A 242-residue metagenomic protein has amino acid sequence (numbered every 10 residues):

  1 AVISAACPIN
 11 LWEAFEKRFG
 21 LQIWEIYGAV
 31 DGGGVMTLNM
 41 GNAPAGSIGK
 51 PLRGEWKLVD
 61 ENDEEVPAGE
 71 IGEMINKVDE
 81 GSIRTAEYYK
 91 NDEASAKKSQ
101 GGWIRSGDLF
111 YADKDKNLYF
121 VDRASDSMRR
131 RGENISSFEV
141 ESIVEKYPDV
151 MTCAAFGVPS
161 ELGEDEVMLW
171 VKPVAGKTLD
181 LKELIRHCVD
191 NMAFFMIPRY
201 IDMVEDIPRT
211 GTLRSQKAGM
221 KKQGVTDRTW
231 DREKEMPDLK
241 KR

Functional and structural regions predicted by a protein language model:
A1-A45, E55-K57, N62-E65: Gly/Ser/Thr-rich phosphate-binding loop
P8-E13, A45-I48, V78-A86: Short, flexible, glycine-rich and Lys/Arg-enriched loop motifs at helix boundaries that contact anionic partners
E16-K17, K50, K146, D190: Solvent-exposed polar/charged
W24, I201-V204: General small-molecule cofactor/ligand-binding pocket signal
G28, W56, N62-E65, I75-S82 (+6 more regions): AMP-binding/adenylate-forming catalytic core of the ANL superfamily
A45-K50, K98-G102: Short Gly/Pro-enriched turn/cap motifs at secondary-structure boundaries
I71: Phosphate-recognition beta-domain surfaces
K222-R242: Acidic/polar alpha-helix N-cap and adjacent early helical turns within long charge-rich amphipathic helices/linkers
